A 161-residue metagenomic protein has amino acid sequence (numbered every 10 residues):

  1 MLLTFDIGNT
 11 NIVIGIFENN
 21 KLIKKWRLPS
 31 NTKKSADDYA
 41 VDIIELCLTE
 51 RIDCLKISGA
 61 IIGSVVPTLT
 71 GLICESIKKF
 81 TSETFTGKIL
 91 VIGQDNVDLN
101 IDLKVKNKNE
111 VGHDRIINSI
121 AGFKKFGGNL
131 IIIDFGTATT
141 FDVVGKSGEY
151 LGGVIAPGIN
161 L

Functional and structural regions predicted by a protein language model:
M1-K25, G122, G128-Y150: Gly/Thr-rich phosphate-binding beta-strand-loop-beta motif of the actin/hexokinase/Hsp70
N11, R115, T139, L151 (+2 more regions): Short, flexible micro-motifs
E18, E45, E75, K79 (+1 more regions): Short, well-ordered alpha-helices that flank and scaffold nucleotide-derived cofactor binding pockets
I23-L72, N160: N-terminal phosphate-binding loop and adjacent alpha-helix
E50, E110-H113, F135-T137: A general structural signal for short secondary-structure boundary/capping elements
I52-E110, S147-L151, A156-I159: Short beta-strand-loop/turn "lid" adjacent to the catalytic site in phosphate-handling enzymes
V97-L130: Conserved phosphate-binding catalytic cores of ATP/NTP-utilizing and phosphoryl-transfer enzymes
